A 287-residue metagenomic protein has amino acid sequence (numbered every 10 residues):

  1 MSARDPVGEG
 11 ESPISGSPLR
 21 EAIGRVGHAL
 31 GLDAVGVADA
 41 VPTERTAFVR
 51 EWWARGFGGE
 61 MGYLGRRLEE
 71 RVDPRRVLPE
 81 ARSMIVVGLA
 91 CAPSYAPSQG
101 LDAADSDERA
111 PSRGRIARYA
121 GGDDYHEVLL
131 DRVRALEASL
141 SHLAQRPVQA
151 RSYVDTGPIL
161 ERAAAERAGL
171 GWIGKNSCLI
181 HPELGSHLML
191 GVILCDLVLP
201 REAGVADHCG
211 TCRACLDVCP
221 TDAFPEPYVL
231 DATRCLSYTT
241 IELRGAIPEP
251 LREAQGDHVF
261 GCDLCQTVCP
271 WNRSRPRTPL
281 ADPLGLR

Functional and structural regions predicted by a protein language model:
S2-H208, I247, G256: Auxiliary alpha/beta "docking" domains used to position bulky ligands
L32, A214-Y238, R244, H258-P283: Iron-sulfur cluster-binding cysteine motifs and their immediate structural context in ferredoxin-like electron-transfer
T156-A163, A232-T240: Short alpha-helical interface patches
P200, I241-E242: A short, flexible beta-alpha/helix-coil linker loop
T211: SIR2/sirtuin NAD+-dependent deacylase catalytic core
R287: Glycine-rich phosphate/pyrophosphate-binding loop and adjacent beta-alpha nucleotide/cofactor-binding cores
